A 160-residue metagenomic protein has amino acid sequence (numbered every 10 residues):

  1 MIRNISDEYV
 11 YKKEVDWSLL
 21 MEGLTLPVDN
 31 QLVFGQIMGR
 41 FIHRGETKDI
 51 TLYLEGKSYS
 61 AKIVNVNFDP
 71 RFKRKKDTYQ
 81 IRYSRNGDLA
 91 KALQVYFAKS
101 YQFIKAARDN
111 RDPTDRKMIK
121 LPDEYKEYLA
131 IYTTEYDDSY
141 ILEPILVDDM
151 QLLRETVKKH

Functional and structural regions predicted by a protein language model:
M1-H160: Acidic, low-complexity intrinsically disordered regions
